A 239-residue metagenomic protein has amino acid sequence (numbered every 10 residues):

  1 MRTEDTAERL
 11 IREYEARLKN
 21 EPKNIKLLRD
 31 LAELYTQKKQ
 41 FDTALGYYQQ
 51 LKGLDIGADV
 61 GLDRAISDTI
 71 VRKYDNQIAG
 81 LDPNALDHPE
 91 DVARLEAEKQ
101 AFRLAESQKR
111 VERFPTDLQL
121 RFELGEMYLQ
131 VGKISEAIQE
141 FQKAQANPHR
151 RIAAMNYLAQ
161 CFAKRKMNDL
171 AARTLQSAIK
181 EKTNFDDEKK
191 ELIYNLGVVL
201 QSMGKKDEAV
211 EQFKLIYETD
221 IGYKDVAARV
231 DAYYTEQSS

Functional and structural regions predicted by a protein language model:
M1-S239: Repeat-based scaffolding regions
